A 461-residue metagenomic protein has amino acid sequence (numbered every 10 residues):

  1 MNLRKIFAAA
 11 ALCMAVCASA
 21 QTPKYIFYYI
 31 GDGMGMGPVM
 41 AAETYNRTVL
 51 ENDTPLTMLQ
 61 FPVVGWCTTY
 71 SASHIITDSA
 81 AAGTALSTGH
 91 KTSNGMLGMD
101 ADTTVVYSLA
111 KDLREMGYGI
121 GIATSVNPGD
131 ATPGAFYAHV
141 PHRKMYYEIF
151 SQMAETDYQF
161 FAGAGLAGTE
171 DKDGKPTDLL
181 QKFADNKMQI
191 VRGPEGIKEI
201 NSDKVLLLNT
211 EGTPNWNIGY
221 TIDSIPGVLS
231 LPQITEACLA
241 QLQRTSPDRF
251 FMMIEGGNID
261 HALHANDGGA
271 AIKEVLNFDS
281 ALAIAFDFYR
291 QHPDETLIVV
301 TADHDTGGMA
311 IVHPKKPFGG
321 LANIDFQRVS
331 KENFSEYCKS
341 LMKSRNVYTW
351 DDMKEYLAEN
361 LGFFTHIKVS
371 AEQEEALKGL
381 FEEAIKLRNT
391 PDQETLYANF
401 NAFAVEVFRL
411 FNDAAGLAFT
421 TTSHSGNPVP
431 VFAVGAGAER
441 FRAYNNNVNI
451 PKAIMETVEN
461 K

Functional and structural regions predicted by a protein language model:
M1-F7: Bacterial N-terminal signal peptides that target proteins for export
A11-S19: Hydrophobic h-region of N-terminal signal peptides that target proteins for export in Gram-negative bacteria
L12, M36, T88-T92: Short helix-loop boundary/capping segments at the starts of domains
T22-Y25, G33, G37-P38, E43 (+1 more regions): Active-site-adjacent structural elements in enzyme catalytic domains
K24-Y25, M34-M40, T44-T84, P133-K461: A post-motif C-terminal structural segment
G83-T84, H90-Y158, G165: Extracytoplasmic mature domains of secreted/periplasmic and thylakoid-lumen proteins
